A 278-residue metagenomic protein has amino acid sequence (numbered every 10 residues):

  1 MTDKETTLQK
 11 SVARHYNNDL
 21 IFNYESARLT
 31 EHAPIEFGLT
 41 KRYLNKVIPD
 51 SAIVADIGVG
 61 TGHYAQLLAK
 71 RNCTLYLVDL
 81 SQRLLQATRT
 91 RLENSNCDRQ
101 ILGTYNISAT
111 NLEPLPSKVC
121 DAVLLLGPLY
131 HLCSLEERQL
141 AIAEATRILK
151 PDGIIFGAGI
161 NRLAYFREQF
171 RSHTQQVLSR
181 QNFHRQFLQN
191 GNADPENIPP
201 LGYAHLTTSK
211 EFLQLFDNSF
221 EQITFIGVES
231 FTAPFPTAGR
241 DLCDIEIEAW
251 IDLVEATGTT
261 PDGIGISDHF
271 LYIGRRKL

Functional and structural regions predicted by a protein language model:
M1-D50, H63, L67: Conserved class I S-adenosyl-L-methionine
A55, H63, L67-L112: Class I SAM-dependent methyltransferase SAM/SAH-binding core
E113-V123: A short acidic, Gly/Pro-enriched loop at the edge of an enzyme's catalytic core that lines a small-molecule cofactor
A122-E136: A short SAM/SAH-binding and catalytic strip from SAM-dependent methyltransferases
Q139-P151: A short glycine-rich, Lys/Arg-flanked "PGG" loop and its adjoining helix->strand segment in the class I
I154-Q186: Conserved class I S-adenosyl-L-methionine
Y203-S219, F225: Short alpha-helix
T224-L278: A C-terminal cap/extension of S-adenosyl-L-methionine-dependent methyltransferases that defines the acceptor-substrate
